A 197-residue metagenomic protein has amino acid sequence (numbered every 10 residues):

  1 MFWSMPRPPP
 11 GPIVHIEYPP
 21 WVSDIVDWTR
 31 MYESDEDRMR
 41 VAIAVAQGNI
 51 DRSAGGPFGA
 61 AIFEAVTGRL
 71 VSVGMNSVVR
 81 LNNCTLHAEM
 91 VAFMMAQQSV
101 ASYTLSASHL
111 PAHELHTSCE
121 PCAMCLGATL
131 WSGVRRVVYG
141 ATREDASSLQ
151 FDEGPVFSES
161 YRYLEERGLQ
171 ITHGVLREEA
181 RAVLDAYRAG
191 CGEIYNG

Functional and structural regions predicted by a protein language model:
M1-D51, P111, A128-G197: Zinc-dependent deaminase
S53-P57: Short, flexible loop/turn motifs enriched in small residues
F58-E64, G68: Short beta-strand scaffold segments in enzyme catalytic cores
V71-S72: A structural microfeature
S77-V91: A short, polar/charged loop-to-alpha-helix boundary motif
Q98-H109, V137-V138: Phosphate-handling active-site elements
S106-E120: Immediate flanking context of iron-sulfur cluster ligation sites
C119, A123-L126, W131: Conserved redox-active cysteine motifs that mediate thiol-disulfide chemistry, especially di-cysteine Cys-X(1-2)-Cys
